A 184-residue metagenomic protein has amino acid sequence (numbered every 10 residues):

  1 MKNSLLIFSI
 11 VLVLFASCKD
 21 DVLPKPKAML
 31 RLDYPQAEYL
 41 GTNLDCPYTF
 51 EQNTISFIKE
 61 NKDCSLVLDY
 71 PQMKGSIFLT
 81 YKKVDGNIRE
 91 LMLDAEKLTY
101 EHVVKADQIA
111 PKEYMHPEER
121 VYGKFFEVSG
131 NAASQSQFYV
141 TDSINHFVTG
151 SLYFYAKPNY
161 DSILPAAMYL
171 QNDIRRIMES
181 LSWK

Functional and structural regions predicted by a protein language model:
M1-L5: Positively charged n-region of N-terminal signal peptides that target proteins for export
L14-S17: C-terminal motif of bacterial Sec signal peptides marking the signal peptidase cleavage site
D20: Short, conserved catalytic or interaction motifs in soluble domains
P26-P47: Post-signal peptide N-terminal segment of mature Sec-exported envelope proteins
D45-L98: Secretory pathway targeting signatures of secreted, lumenal, and periplasmic proteins
F57, E96-S151: Signature of long, low-cysteine stretches enriched in small and polar/charged residues
I77-D85, Q137-F138, Y160-M168: Second-shell loop/turn segments in exported
S151-K184: Surface-exposed amphipathic alpha-helical segments
